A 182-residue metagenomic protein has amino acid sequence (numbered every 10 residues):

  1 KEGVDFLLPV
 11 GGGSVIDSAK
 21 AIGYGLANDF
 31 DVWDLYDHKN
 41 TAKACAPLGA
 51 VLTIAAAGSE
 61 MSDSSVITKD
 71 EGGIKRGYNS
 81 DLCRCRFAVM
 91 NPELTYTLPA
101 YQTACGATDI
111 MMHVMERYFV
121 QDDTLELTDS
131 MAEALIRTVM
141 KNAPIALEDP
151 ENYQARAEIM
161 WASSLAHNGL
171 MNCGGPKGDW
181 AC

Functional and structural regions predicted by a protein language model:
K1-F30, N40, I145-R156: N-terminal small/polar loop signature for handling phosphorylated ligands or for N-terminal nucleophile
G3-D5, P9, A44, C83 (+2 more regions): Alpha-helical hydrophobic/aromatic positions enriched in membrane-embedded helices and signal peptides
L7-V10, G49, A166-G169: Short glycine-rich or small-residue beta-strand-to-loop segments that form or flank ligand, phosphate, metal/Fe-S
S14, N40-K43, I110, M131 (+1 more regions): Short acidic-hydrophobic sequence patches enriched in Asp/Glu that either
S14-A21, G58-M61, D179-A181: Short glycine/serine/threonine-rich phosphate/pyrophosphate-binding segments that cradle anionic phosphate groups
A27-L127: A glycine/threonine-rich phosphate-anchoring loop and its flanking beta-alpha core in nucleotide/phosphate-binding
R117, Q121-C182: Active-site segments that bind and position negatively charged phosphate/pyrophosphate groups
